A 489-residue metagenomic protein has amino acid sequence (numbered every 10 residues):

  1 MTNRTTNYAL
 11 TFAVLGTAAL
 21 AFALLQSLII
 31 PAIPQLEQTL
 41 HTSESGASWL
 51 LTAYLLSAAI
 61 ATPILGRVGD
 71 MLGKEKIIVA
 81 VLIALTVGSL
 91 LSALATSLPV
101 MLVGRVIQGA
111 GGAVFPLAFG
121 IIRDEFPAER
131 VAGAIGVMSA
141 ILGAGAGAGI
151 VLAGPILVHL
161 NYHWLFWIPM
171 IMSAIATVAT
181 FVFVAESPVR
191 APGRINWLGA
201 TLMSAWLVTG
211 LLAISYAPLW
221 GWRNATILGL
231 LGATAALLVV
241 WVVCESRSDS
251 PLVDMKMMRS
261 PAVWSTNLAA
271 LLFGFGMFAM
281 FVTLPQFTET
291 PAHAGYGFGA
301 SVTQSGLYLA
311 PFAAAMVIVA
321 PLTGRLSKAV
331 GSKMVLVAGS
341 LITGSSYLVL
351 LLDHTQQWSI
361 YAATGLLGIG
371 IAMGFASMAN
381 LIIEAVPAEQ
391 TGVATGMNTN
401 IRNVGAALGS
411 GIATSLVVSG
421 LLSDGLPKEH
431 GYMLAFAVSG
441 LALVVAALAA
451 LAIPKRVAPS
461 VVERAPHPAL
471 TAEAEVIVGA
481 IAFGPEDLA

Functional and structural regions predicted by a protein language model:
M1-N7, I453-A489: Intrinsic disorder in cytosolic terminal tails and internal cytosolic loops of multi-pass membrane transporters
Y8-L25, I29-I33, T42-E44, S48-A53 (+6 more regions): 12-transmembrane solute porter fold
T39-H41, G73, L94-P99, P127 (+3 more regions): Helix-breaking motifs and short loop linkers at transmembrane-helix boundaries and internal kinks in secondary membrane
I60-T96, S327: Conserved MFS/SLC helix-loop-helix module at the cytosolic interface between two early adjacent transmembrane helices
A84, G88-L91, P99-I107, W358-L366: Paired small-residue
G88-A93, Q108, T180, V349-L350 (+2 more regions): MFS-fold secondary transporters
I107-A140: Cytoplasmic helix-loop-helix junction between adjacent transmembrane helices in 12-TM secondary transporters
V158-A270, G274-G276, T283, E289 (+4 more regions): Hydrophobic transmembrane-helix bundles of small-molecule transporters
